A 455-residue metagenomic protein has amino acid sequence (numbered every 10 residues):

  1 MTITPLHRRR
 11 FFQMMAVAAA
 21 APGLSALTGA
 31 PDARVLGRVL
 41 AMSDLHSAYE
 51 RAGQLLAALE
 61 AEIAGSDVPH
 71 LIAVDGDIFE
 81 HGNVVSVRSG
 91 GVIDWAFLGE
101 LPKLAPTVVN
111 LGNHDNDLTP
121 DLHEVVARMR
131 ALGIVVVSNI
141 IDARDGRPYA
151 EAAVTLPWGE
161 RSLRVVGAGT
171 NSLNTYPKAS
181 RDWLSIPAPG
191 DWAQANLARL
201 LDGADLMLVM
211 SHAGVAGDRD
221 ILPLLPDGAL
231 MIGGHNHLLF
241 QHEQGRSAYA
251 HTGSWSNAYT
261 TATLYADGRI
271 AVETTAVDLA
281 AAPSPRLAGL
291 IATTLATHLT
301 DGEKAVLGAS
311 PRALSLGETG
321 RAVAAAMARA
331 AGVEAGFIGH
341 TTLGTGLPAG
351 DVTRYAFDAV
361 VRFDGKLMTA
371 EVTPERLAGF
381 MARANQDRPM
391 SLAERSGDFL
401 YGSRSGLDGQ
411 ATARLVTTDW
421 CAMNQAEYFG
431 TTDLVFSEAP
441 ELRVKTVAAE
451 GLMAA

Functional and structural regions predicted by a protein language model:
I3-L6, R10-Q13, P31-A282, E318-G320 (+1 more regions): Acidic, metal/ion-coordinating pockets
M15-A19: Sec-dependent signal peptide hydrophobic core
L36, M42, S47, S256-A330 (+1 more regions): Catalytic centers of hydrolytic enzymes
